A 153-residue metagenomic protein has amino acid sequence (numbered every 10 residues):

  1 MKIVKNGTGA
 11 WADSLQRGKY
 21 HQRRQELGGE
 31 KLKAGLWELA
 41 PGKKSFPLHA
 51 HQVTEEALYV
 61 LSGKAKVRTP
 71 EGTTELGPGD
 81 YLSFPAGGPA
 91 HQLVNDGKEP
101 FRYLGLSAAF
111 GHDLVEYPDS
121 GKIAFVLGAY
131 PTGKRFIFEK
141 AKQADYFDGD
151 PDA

Functional and structural regions predicted by a protein language model:
M1-K31, L114-A153: A short, N-terminal "cap"/entry segment at the start of jelly-roll beta-barrel domains of the cupin/DSBH fold
G18-Q22, G35-H51, A86: Conserved short histidine dyad/triad with adjacent acidic residue
L36-A40, A50-R68, L106-F110: Short, conserved beta-strand element in jelly-roll/cupin
S45, E55, S62-K64, E71 (+2 more regions): A generic structural motif
G63, G79, L93: Short hydrophobic/aromatic patches on the structural cores and recognition surfaces of FHA
P70-G88: Short acidic-glycine-tyrosine-enriched beta hairpin
A86-D113: Ligand-binding loop in jelly-roll beta-barrel domains
